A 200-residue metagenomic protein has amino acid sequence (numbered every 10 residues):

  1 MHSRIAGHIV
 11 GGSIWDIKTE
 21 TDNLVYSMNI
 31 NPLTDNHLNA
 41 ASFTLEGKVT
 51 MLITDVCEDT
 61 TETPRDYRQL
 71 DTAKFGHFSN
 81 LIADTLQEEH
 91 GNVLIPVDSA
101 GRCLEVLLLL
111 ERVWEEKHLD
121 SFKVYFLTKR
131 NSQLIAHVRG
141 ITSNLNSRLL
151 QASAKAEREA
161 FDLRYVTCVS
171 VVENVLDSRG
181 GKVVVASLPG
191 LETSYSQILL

Functional and structural regions predicted by a protein language model:
M1-K123, K129: His/Asp/Glu-rich metal-coordinating catalytic cores of metallo-dependent phosphodiesterases/hydrolases acting on
H77-L200: Hard-cation-handling environments
